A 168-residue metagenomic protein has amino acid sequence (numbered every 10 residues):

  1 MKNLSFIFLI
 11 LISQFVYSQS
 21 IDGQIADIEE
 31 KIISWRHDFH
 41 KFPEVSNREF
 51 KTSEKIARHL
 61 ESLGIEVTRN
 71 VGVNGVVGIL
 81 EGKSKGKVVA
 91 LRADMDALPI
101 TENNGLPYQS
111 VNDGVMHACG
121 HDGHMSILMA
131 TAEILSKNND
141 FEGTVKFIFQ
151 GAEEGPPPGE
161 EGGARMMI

Functional and structural regions predicted by a protein language model:
M1-S20: Bacterial Sec-dependent N-terminal signal peptides
F8-I10, I100-T101, G159: Short glycine-/acidic-enriched loop or helix-start segments at secondary-structure transitions that form or flank
L11, D96, A152: Short, glycine/serine-rich, charged loops/turns that create anion-binding and catalytic segments at active sites
Q19-H117, S126-K146: Acidic/His- and Gly-rich active-site-bordering loop/insert found across diverse amide/peptide-bond hydrolases
D122-I168: Contiguous, small/hydrophobic- and glycine-enriched helical/loop subdomains that border and often "cap" functional
